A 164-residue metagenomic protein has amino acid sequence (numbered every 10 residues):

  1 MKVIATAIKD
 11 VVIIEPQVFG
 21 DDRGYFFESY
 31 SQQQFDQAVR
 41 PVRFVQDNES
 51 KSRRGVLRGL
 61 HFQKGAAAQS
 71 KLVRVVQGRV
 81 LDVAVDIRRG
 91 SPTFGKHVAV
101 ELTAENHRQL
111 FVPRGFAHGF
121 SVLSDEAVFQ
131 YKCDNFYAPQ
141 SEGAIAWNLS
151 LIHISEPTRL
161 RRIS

Functional and structural regions predicted by a protein language model:
M1-E105, E126, F136-S155, R159: Non-catalytic, conserved peripheral segments adjacent to functional cores
L102-S124: Conserved metal-binding segment of the jelly-roll/cupin
Y131: Extended, polar beta-sheet/loop recognition surfaces of beta-rich domains that mediate binding to diverse ligands
